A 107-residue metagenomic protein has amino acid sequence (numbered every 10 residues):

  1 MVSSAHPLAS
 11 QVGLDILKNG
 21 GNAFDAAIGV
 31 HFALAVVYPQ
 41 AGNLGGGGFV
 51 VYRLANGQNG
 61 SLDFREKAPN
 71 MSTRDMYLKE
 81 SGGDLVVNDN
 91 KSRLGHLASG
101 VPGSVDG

Functional and structural regions predicted by a protein language model:
M1-Q11, D15, A23-G107: Noncatalytic scaffold domains of N-terminal-nucleophile
